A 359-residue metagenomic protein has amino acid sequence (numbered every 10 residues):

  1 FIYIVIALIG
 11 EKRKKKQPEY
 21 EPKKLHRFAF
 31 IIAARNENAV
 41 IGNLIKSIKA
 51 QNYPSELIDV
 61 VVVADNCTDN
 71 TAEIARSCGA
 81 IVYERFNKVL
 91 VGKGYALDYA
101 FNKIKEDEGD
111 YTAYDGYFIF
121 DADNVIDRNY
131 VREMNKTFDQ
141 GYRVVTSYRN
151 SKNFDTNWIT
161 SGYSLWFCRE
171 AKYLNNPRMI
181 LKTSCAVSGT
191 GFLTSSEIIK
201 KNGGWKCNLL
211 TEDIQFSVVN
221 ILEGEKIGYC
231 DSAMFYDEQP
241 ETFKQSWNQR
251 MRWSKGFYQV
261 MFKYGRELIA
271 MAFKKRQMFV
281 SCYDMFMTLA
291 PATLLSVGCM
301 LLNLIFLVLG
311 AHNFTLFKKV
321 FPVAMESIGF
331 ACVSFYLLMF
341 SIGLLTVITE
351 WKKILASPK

Functional and structural regions predicted by a protein language model:
F1-K24, S77, I342-E350: N-terminal membrane-anchoring/stem segments of glycan-assembly enzymes
I6, F86-G109, Y114, R128-L210 (+1 more regions): Long helical/loop segments within the catalytic core of UDP-sugar-dependent glycosyltransferases, especially the large
Y20-P22, M287-K359: Membrane-embedded multi-pass helical conduit in multi-pass membrane proteins, especially envelope-biosynthetic
H26-A29, D59, Q215: Cell-envelope/extracellular polymer assembly enzymes that use nucleotide-activated donors
G42, D69-R76, E84, N129: Acidic helix N-cap motif at the loop->helix transition within catalytic regions of sugar-transfer enzymes
K46-L57: Short, acidic, metal-binding catalytic loop of nucleotide-sugar glycosyltransferases
A64-A72, N87-V89, V125: A conserved acidic beta->alpha catalytic loop
S217-F235: Catalytic donor-sugar/metal-binding loop of nucleotide-sugar-dependent glycosyltransferases
